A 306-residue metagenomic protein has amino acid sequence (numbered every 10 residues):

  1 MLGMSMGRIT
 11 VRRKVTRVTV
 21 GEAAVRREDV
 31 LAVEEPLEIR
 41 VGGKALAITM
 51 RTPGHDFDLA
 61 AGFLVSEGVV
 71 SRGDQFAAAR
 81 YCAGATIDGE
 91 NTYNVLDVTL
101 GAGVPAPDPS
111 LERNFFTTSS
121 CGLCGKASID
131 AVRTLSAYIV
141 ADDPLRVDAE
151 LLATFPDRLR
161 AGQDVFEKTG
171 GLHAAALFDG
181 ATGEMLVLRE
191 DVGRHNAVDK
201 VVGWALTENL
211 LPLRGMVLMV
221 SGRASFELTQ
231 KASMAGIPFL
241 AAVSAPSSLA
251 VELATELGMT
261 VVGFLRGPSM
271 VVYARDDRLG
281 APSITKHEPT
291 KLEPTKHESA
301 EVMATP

Functional and structural regions predicted by a protein language model:
L2-A181, M185-L188, V192: Intrinsically disordered, low-complexity regions enriched in acidic/Ser/Thr/Pro/Gln residues
F63-V65, R72-Q75, G122-G125, V147-D148 (+5 more regions): Glycine-rich loops and low-complexity Gly/Arg-rich segments that provide flexible linkers or classic glycine-based
A83, I87-D88, P144-V147, L152 (+4 more regions): Short amphipathic alpha-helical patches
V132, I284-T285: Extended, low-hydrophobicity, polar/charged segments
R160, L172-L213, A281-I284, V302-T305: N-terminal-biased segments
H195-Y273, R278: Feature captures the catalytic cores and cofactor-binding loops of soluble hydro-lyases/lyases that act on carboxylate
